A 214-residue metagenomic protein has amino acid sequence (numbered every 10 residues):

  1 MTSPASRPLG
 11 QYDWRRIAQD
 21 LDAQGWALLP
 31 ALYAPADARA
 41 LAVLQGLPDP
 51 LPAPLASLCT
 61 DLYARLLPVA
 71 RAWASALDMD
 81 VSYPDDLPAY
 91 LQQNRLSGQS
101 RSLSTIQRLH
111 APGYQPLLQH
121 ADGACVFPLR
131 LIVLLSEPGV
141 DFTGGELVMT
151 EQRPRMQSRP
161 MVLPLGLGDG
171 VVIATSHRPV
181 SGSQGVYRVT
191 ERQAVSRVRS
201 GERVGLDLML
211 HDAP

Functional and structural regions predicted by a protein language model:
M1-P214: Fe(II)/2-oxoglutarate oxygenase catalytic core
